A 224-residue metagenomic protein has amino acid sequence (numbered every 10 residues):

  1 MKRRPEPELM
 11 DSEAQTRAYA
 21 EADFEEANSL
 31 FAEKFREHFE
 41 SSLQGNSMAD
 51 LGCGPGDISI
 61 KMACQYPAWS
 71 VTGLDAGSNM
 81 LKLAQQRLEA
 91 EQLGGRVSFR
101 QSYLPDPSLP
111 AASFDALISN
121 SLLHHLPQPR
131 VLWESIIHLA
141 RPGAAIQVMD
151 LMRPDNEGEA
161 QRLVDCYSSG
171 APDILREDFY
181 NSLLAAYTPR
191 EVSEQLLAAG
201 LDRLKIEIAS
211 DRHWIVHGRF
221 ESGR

Functional and structural regions predicted by a protein language model:
M1-A18: N-terminal, positively charged/glycine-rich alpha-helical extensions of SAM-dependent methyltransferases
E25-Q44: Conserved alpha-helix/loop element of class I SAM-dependent methyltransferases that forms part of the SAM/SAH-binding
A49, D57-D106: Class I SAM-dependent methyltransferase SAM/SAH-binding core
S108-A116: A short acidic, Gly/Pro-enriched loop at the edge of an enzyme's catalytic core that lines a small-molecule cofactor
A116-Q128: A short SAM/SAH-binding and catalytic strip from SAM-dependent methyltransferases
V131-P142: A short glycine-rich, Lys/Arg-flanked "PGG" loop and its adjoining helix->strand segment in the class I
A144-D150: Conserved beta-strand signature within the Rossmann-like core of class I S-adenosyl-L-methionine
L151-A199, K205-I208: C-terminal alpha-helical "lid/dimerization" subdomain adjacent to the S-adenosyl-L-methionine
